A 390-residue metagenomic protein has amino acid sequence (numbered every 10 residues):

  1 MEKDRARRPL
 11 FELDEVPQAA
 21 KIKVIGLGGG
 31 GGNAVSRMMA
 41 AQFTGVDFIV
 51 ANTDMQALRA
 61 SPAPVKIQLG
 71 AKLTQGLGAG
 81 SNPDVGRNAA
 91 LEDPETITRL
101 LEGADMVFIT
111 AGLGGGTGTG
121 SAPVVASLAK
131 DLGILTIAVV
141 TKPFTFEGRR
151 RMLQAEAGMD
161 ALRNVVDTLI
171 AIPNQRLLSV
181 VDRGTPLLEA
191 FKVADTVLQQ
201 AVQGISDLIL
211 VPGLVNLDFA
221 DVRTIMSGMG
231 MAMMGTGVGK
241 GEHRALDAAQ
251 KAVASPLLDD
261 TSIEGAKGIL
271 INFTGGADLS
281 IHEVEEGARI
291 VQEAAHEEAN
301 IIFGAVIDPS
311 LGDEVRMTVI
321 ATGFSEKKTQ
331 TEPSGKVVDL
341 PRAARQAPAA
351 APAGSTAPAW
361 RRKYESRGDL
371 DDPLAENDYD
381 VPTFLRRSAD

Functional and structural regions predicted by a protein language model:
M1-D390: Tubulin/FtsZ superfamily GTPase core signature
